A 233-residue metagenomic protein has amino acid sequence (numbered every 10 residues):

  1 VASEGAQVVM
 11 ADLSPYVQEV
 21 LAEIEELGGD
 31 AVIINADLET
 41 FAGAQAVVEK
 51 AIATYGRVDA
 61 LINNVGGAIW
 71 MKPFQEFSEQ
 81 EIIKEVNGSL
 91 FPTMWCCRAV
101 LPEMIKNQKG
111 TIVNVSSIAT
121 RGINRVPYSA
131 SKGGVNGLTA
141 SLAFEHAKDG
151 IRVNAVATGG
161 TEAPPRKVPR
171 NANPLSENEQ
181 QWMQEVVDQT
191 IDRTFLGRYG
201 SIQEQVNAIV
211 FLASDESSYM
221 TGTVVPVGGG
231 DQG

Functional and structural regions predicted by a protein language model:
E4-E19: Conserved glycine-rich Rossmann-like NAD(P)H-binding loop of the short-chain dehydrogenase/reductase
N35-V47, E79, Q203-E204: The beta1-alpha1 cofactor-binding region of Rossmann-like NAD(H)/NADP(H)-dependent oxidoreductases
A68-M71, I209-V210, T221-G233: Short C-terminal tail/terminal secondary-structure segment of NAD(P)H-dependent dehydrogenase/reductase domains
K72-F74, S78-V86, S176, V186 (+1 more regions): Substrate-binding pocket helix/loop in short-chain dehydrogenase/reductase
Q75-M94, K109, V113, V135 (+1 more regions): Catalytic Tyr-X3-Lys loop
C97, S131, T139: Active-site helix of classical SDR
P102, F144-K148, S218: Alpha-helical segment proximal to the catalytic Tyr-Lys
K148, G160-R193: A glycine/serine/threonine-rich, flexible loop-to-helix segment that serves as the NAD(P) cofactor-binding "lid"
